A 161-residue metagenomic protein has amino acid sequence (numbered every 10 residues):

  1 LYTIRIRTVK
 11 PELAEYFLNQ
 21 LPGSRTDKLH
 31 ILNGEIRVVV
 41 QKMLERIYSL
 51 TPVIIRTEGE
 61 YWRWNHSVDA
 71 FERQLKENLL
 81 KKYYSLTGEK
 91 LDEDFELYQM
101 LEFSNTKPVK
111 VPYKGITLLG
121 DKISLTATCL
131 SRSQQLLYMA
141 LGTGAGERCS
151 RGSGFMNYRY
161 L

Functional and structural regions predicted by a protein language model:
L1-L161: RNA-interacting cores
